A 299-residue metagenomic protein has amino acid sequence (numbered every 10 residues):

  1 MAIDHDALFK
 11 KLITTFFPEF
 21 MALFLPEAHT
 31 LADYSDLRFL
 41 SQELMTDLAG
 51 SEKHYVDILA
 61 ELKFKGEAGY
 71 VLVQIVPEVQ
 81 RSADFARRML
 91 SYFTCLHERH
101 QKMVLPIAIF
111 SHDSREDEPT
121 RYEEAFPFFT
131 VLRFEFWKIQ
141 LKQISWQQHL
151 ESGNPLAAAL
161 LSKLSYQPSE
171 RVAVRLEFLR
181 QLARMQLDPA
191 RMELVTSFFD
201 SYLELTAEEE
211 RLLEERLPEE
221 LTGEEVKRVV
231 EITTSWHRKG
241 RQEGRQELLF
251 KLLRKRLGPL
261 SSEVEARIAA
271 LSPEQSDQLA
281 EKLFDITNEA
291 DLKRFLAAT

Functional and structural regions predicted by a protein language model:
M1-T299: Elongated, amphipathic alpha-helical interaction scaffolds
